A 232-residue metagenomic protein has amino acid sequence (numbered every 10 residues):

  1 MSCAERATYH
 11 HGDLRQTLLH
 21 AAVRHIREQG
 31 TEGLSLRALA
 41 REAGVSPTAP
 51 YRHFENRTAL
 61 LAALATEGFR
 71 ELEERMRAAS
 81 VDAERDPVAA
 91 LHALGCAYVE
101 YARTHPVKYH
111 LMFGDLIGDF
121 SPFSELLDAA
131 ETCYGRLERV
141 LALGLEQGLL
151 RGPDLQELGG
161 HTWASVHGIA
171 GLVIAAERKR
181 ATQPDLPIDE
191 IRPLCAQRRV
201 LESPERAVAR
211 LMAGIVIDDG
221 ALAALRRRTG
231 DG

Functional and structural regions predicted by a protein language model:
S2, Y134-Q147, G171, A175-G232: C-terminal peripheral helix-coil segments that are non-catalytic and often amphipathic
L14-A22, L39, L64-G68, L72 (+2 more regions): Generic hydrophobic, amphipathic alpha-helix propensity
T17, E28-A59, A63: Helix-turn-helix
I26, L61-G68, M112: Alpha-helical DNA-contacting segments of helix-turn-helix folds
E67-L91, P122-E131, V140-A142, E146 (+1 more regions): Amphipathic alpha-helical linker/stalk segments
R77-K108, G159-T162: Hydrophobic alpha-helical connector segments
E100-Y101, V107-R139, D185: Short secondary-structure transition hinges
